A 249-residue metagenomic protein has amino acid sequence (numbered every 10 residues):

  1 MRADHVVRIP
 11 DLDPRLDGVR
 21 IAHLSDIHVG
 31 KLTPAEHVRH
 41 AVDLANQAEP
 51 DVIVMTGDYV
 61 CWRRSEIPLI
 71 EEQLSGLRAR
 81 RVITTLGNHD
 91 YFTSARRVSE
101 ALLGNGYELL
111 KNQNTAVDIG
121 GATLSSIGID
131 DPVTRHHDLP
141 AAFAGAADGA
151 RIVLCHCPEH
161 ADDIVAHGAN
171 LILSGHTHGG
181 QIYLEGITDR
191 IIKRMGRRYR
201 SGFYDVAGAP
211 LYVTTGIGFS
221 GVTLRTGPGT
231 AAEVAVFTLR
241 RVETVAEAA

Functional and structural regions predicted by a protein language model:
M1-A48, R64-P68: N-terminal signal-anchor transmembrane helix
R8-A22, Y107-E108, T115-G128, D148 (+1 more regions): Beta-strand-turn-beta hairpins that frame and shape the catalytic cleft of phosphate-ester-processing enzymes
A22-S25, V52-D58, R81-N88, L110-Q113 (+3 more regions): Active-site neighborhood of phospho(di)ester-bond hydrolases with catalytic His/Asp-centered motifs
L24-V38, Y59-S65, D90-S94, T188-G196 (+1 more regions): Acidic/histidine-rich helix-loop elements that form or flank divalent-metal/phosphate-binding sites at the catalytic
H28, Y59-V60, H89-D90, N114-T115 (+5 more regions): Catalytic metal-binding/acid-base residues of hydrolase active sites
T33-D118: Core catalytic region of metal-dependent phosphoesterases/phosphodiesterases, especially metallo-beta-lactamase-like
E100-Y107, I119-C155, A161-D163, H167 (+1 more regions): Binuclear metal-dependent hydrolase catalytic cores centered on His/Asp/Glu-rich metal-binding motifs
P158-T238, E243-T244: Conserved beta-sheet core of the metallophosphoesterase superfamily
